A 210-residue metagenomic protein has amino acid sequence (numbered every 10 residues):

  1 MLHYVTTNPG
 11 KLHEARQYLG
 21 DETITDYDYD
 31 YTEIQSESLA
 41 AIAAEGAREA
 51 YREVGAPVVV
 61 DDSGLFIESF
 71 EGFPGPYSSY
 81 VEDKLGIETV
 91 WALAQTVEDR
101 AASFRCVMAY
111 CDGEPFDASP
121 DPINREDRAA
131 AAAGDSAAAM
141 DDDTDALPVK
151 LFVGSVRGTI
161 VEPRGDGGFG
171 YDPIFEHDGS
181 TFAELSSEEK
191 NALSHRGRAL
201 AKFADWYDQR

Functional and structural regions predicted by a protein language model:
L2-H3, G10-K11, Q17-R210: Anionic-ligand binding patches
